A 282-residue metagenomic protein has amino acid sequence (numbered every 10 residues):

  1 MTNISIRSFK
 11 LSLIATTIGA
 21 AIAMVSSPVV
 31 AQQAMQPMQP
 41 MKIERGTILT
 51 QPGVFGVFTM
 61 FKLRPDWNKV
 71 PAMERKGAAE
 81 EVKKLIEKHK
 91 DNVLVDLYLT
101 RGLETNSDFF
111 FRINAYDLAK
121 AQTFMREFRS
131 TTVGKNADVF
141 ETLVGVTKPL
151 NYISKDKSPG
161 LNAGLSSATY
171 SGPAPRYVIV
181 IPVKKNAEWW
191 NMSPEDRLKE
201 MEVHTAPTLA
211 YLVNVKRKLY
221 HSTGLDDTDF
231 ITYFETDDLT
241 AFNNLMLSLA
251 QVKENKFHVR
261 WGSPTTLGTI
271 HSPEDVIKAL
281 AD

Functional and structural regions predicted by a protein language model:
T2-T16: Bacterial N-terminal signal peptides that target proteins for export
I18-G19, V29: Cleavable N-terminal signal peptides
A31-K90, Y116-A121, F140-L212, T223 (+2 more regions): Short S/T/G/P-rich N-terminal loop/turn motif that feeds into the first structured element of a domain
L85-F109, G134-P149, T205-I231, L245 (+1 more regions): Short, glycine- and small/hydrophobic-rich beta-strand elements in well-ordered beta-sheets
L94-L97, L103-S107, I113-Y116, M125-T131 (+1 more regions): Basic, amphipathic N-terminal segments that precede the first structured/catalytic domain
G102-L103, K120, V133-K135, Y170-G172: Short, charge-rich binding segments
T123-T131, N244-Q251: Short amphipathic alpha-helices in soluble, non-transmembrane regions that often serve as interface/regulatory elements
